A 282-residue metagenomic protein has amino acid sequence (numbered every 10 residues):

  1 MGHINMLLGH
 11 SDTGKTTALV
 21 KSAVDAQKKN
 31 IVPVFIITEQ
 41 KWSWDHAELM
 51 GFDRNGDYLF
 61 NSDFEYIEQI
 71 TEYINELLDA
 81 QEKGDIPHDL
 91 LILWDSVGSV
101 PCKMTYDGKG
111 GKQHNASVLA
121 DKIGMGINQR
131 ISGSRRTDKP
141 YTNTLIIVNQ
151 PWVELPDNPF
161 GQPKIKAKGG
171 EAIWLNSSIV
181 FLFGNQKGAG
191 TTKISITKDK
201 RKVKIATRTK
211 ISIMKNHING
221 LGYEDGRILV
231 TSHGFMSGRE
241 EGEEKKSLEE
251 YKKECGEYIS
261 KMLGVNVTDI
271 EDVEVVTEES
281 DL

Functional and structural regions predicted by a protein language model:
M1-D57, E72-D79: The Walker A/P-loop phosphate-binding site
M6, L91-D95, I146-I147: Structural motif
K28-N30, M50-Y58, G108-A116, Q162-G170: A short alpha->loop->secondary-structure connector
T38-Q40, S62-D63, V97, Q150-P151 (+1 more regions): Short, ordered loop/turn segments at secondary-structure junctions
D57-E65: Short acidic-hydrophobic, aromatic-tinged amphipathic segments that line or gate anion-handling sites
F64-Y141, V273: Phosphate-binding/switch loop-helix module in NTP-utilizing enzymes
A116-H233: Phosphate-binding/switch region of NTP-binding enzymes
E224-L282: NTP-binding/hydrolysis catalytic cores, primarily Walker-type P-loop NTPases
